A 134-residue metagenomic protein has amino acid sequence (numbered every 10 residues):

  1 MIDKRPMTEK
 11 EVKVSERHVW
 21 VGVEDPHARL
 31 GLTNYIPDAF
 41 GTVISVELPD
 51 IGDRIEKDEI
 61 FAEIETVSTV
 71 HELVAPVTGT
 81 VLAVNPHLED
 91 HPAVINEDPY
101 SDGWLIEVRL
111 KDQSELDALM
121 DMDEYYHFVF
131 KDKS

Functional and structural regions predicted by a protein language model:
M1-K57, E97-D98, D102-Q113, A118-S134: Acidic, low-complexity mobile loops and tails
H18-W20, I64, L73, V81: Conserved hydrophobic positions within beta-strands
V23-P26, V70, V84-D90, E115: Short, conserved beta-turn/loop elements at beta-strand boundaries and strand-helix junctions
D50-I64, T80-A83: Short, well-structured beta-strand-loop connectors
E65-V74, H91-A93: Short, Lys/Arg- and Gly-enriched loop/turn segments at beta-strand edges
A75-T78, M122: ATP/adenylate-binding site constellation spanning eukaryotic-like Ser/Thr protein kinases, ABC-transporter
L82-I106: Aromatic- and Lys/Arg-enriched surface recognition patch
